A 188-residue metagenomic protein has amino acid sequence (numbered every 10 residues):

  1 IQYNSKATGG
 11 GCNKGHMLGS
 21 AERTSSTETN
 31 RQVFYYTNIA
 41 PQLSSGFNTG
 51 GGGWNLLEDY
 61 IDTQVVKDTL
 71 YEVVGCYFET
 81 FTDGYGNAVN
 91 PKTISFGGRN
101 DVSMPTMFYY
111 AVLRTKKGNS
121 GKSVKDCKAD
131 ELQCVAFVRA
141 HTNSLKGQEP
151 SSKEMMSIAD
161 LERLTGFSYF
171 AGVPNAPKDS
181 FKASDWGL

Functional and structural regions predicted by a protein language model:
I1-L188: Domain-level detector of nuclease and nuclease-like folds in predominantly extracellular/periplasmic contexts
